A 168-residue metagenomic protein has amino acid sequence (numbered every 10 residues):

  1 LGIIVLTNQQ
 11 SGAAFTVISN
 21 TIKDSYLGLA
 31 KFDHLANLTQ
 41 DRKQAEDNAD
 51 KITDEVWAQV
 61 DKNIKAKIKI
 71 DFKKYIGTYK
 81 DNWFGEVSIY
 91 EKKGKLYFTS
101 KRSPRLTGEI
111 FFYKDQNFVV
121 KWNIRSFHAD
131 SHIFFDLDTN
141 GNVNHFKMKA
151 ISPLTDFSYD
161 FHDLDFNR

Functional and structural regions predicted by a protein language model:
L1-R168: Catalytic loop of the DD-peptidase/beta-lactamase superfamily, centered on the K-T-G motif and neighboring
